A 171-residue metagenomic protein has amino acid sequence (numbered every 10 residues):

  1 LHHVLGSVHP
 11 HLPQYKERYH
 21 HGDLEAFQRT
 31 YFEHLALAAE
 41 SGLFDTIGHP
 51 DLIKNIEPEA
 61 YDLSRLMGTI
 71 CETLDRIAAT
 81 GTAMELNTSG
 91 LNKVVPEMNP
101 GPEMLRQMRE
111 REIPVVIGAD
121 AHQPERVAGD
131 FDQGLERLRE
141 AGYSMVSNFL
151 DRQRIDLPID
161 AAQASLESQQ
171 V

Functional and structural regions predicted by a protein language model:
L1-T80, A162-V171: Extended substrate/RNA-proximal surfaces in nucleic-acid metabolism proteins
Y61-V171: Charged catalytic cores and adjacent phosphate/nucleic-acid-binding surfaces used for phosphate/nucleic-acid chemistry
